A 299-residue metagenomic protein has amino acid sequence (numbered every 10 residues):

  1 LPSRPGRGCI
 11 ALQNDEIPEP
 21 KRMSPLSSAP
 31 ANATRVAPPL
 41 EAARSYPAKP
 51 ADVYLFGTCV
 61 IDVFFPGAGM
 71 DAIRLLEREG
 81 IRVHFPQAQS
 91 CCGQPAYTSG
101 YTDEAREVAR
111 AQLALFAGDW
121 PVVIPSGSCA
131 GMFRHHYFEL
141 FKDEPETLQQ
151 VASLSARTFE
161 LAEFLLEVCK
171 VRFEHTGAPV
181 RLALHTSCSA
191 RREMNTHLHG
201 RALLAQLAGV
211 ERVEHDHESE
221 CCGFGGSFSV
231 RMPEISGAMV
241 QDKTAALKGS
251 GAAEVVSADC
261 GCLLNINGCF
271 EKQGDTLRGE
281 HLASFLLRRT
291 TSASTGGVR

Functional and structural regions predicted by a protein language model:
L1-S3: Ser/Thr/Pro/Gly-rich low-complexity, intrinsically disordered segments
N14-I17: Polybasic, lysine-rich low-complexity intrinsically disordered segments
E19-R299: Iron-sulfur cluster-binding electron-transfer modules in prokaryotic oxidoreductases
